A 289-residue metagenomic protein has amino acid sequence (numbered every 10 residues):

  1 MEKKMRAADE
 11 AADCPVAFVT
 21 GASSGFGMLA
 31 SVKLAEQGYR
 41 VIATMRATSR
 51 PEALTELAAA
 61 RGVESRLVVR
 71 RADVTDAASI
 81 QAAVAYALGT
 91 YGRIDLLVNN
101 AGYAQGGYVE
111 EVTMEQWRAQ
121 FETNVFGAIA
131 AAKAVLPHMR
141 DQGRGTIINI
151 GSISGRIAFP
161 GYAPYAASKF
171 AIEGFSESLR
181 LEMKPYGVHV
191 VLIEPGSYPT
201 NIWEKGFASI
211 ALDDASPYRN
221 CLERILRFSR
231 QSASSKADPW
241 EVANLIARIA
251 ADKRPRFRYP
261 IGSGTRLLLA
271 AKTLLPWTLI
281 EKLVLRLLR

Functional and structural regions predicted by a protein language model:
S23-S24: Conserved glycine-rich cofactor-binding loop
Q37-L54: Conserved glycine-rich Rossmann-like NAD(P)H-binding loop of the short-chain dehydrogenase/reductase
R71-A82, M114: The beta1-alpha1 cofactor-binding region of Rossmann-like NAD(H)/NADP(H)-dependent oxidoreductases
Y108-V109, Q116-R118: Substrate-binding pocket helix/loop in short-chain dehydrogenase/reductase
A132, S168: Active-site helix of classical SDR
S152: Residue(s) in the substrate-gating loop at a strand-loop-helix junction that position the organic substrate next
K184-A233: C-terminal beta-strand-loop-alpha-helix "lid" module of Rossmann-like NAD(P)-dependent dehydrogenases
